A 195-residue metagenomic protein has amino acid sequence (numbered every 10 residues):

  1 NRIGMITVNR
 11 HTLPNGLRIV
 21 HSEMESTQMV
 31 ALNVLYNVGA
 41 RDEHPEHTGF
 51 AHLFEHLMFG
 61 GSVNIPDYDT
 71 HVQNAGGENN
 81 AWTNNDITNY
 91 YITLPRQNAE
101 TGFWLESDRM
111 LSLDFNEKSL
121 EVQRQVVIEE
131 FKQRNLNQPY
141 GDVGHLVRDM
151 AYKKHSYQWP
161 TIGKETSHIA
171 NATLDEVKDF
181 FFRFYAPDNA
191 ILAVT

Functional and structural regions predicted by a protein language model:
N1-I3, N9, K153-K154, Q158 (+2 more regions): An aromatic/glycine/proline-enriched structural segment found at the starts of mature extracellular/organellar domains
N1-Q28: N- or domain-start disorder-to-order transition segments that initiate the globular core
A31-T93, Y152, W159-I162: M16/MPP (pitrilysin/insulinase) zinc-metallopeptidase core fold and M16-derived inactive scaffolds
G39-E43, E55-F59, T88-L94, M110-F115 (+3 more regions): Second-shell loop/turn segments in exported
G49, L53, D67, N89 (+6 more regions): Extracytoplasmic/secreted proteins, especially bacterial periplasmic and envelope-associated proteins
L57, G61-S62, G102, R134-P187: Scaffold signal of the M16-like zinc-metallopeptidase fold and its non-catalytic homologs
G60-S62, T93-V126: M16/insulysin-pitrilysin zinc metalloprotease superfamily fold
